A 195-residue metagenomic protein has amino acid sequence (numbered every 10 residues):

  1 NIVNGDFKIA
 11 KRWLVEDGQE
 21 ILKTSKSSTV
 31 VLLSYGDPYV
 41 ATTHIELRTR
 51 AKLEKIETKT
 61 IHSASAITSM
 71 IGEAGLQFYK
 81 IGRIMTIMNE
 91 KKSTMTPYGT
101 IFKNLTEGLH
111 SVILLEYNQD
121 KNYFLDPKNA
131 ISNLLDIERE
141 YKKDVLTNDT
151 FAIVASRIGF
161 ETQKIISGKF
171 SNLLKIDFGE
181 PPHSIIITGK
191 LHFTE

Functional and structural regions predicted by a protein language model:
N1-E57, I61: Class I S-adenosyl-L-methionine
A10-R12, Y35-D37, A64, M70 (+3 more regions): Fold-independent oxyanion-binding glycine-rich loops and adjacent beta-strand/coil segments at enzyme active sites
E16-Q19, G99, S132: Short, contiguous clusters of charged residues that form electrostatic/catalytic patches at enzyme active sites, used
Q19, T42-H44, M70, Y123-F124 (+1 more regions): Short glycine-/acidic-enriched loop or helix-start segments at secondary-structure transitions that form or flank
E20, T24, R50, S69 (+2 more regions): Alpha-helical scaffold segments in soluble metabolic enzymes
I21-S27, G72-Q77, M95-T100, I165-L173: Short, surface-exposed amphipathic charged segments that create phosphate/polyanion-binding patches used for binding
S27-V30, L105-E195: A contiguous loop/helix-start segment that scaffolds small-molecule binding in enzyme catalytic cores
G36-V112: Class I SAM-dependent methyltransferase SAM-binding "motif I" and its flanking Rossmann-like core
